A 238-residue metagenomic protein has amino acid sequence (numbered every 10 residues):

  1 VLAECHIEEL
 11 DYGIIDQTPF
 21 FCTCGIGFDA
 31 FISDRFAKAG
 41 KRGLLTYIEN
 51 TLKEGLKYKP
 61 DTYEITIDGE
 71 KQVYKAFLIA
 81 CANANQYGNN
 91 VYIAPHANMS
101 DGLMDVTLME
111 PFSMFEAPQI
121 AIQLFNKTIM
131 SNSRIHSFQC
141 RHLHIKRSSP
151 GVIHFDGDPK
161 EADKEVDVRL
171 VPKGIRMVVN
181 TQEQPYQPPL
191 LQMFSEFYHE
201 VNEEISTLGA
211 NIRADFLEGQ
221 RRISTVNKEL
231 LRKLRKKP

Functional and structural regions predicted by a protein language model:
V1-F77: Catalytic core of DAGKc-family lipid kinases
E8, I48-L52, D61-D68, N89-A94 (+3 more regions): Glycine-rich, charged/polar anion/phosphate-binding loops that engage phosphate groups from diverse ligands
G13, I32, I79, V106 (+2 more regions): A residue-level signal for conserved active-site and pocket-lining positions in enzyme catalytic cores
I15, S33-R35, C81, M109 (+1 more regions): Short beta-strand-to-turn element immediately C-terminal to the catalytic PLP-Schiff-base lysine in fold type I
G25, D29, A80-A94, P159: Glycine-rich phosphate/pyrophosphate-binding beta-alpha loops
K38-T46, P95-E116: Gly/Ser/Thr-rich active-site loops/lids in small-molecule metabolic enzymes that frequently grip phosphoryl groups
K59-D61, K75-F77, S100-D105, Q139-R141: A generic structural signal for short beta-strands and their flanking turns/coil linkers
I67, V73, N98, L108-P238: ATP/nucleoside-binding phosphotransfer catalytic cores, i.e., glycine-rich phosphate-binding loops
